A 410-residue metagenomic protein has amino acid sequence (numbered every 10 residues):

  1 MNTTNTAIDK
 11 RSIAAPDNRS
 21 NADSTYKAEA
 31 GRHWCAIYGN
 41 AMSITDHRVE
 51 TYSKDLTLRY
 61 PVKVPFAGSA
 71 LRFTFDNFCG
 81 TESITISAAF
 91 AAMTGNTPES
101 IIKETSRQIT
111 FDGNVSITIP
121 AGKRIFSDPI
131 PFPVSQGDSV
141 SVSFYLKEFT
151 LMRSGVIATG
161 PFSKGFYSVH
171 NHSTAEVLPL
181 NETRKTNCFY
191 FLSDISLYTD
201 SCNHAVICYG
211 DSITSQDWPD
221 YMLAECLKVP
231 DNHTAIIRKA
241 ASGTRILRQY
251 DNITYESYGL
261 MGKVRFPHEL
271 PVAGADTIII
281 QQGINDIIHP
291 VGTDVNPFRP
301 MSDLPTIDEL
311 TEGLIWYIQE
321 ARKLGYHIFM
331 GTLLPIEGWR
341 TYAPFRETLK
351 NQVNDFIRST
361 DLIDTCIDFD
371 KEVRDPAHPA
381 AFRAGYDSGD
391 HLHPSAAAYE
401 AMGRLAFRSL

Functional and structural regions predicted by a protein language model:
M1-I207, T214-S215, D220, K228-N232: N-terminal secretory targeting modules
S83, A89-A92, D194-I195, C202-E312 (+2 more regions): Conserved SGNH/GDSL esterase-like catalytic core that processes O-acyl groups on lipids and polysaccharides
I237-K239, F329, I367: General small-molecule cofactor/ligand-binding pocket signal
E269, E320, F356-S359: Alpha-helical scaffold elements within enzyme catalytic domains, especially in hydrolases
Q281, G331-T332: Alpha/beta-hydrolase-fold catalytic nucleophile elbow
I288, L333-L410: Catalytic His-Asp segment of secreted/periplasmic serine-dependent ester chemistry enzymes
L314-R322: Surface-exposed amphipathic alpha-helices with a cationic face
L324-H327: A short helix->loop->beta-strand "cap" motif at the edges of active sites that frequently abuts
